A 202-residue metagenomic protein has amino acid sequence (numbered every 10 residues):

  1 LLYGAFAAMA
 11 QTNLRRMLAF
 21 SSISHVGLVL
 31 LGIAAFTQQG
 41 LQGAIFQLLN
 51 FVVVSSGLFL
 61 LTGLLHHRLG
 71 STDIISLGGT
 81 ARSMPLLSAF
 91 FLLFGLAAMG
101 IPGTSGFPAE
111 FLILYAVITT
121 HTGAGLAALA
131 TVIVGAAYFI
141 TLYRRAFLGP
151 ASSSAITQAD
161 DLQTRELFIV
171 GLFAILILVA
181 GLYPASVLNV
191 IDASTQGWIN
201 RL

Functional and structural regions predicted by a protein language model:
L1-R145: Hydrophobic transmembrane alpha-helices and their helix-loop junctions in integral membrane proteins
M84-L87, F139-L202: Cytoplasmic/organellar membrane-interface segments at the starts of transmembrane helices in multi-pass inner-membrane
